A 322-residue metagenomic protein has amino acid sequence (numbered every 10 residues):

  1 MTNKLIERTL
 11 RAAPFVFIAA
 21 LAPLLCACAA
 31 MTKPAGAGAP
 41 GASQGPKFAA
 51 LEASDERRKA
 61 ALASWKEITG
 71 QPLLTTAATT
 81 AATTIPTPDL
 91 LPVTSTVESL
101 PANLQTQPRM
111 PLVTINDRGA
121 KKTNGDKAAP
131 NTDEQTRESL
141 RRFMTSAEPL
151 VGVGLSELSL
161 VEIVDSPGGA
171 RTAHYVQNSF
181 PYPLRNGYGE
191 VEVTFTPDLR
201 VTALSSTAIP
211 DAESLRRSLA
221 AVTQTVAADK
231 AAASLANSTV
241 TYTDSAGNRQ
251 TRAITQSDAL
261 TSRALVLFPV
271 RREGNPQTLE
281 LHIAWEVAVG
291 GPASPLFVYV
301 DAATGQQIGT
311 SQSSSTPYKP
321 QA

Functional and structural regions predicted by a protein language model:
M1-T2, Q321: Generic detector of intrinsically disordered, low-complexity segments in short proteins and peptide precursors
N3-F17: Bacterial N-terminal signal peptides that target proteins for export
L24-A27: C-terminal motif of bacterial Sec signal peptides marking the signal peptidase cleavage site
K33-A322: Segments that shape or occlude catalytic/ligand-binding pockets
